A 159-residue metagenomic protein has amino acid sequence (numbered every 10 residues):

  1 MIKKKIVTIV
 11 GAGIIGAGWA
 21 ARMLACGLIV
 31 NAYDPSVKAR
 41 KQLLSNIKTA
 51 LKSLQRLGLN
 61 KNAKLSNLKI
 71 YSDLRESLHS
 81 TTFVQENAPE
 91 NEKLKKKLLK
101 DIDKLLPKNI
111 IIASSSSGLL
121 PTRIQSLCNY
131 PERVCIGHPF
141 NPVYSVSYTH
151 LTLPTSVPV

Functional and structural regions predicted by a protein language model:
M1-A50: NAD(P)+-binding Rossmann beta1-loop-alpha1 motif at the extreme N-terminus of oxidoreductases
I2-K5, S66, S72, H79 (+1 more regions): Structured loop/turn residues at beta-strand edges in well-structured enzyme cores
C26-L28, P142-Y148: Acidic/polar active-site rim loop that often engages polyanionic ligands
I29-T81, N91-K93: Conserved N-terminal Rossmann-fold NAD(P) cofactor-binding segment
K48-A50, N129-E132, L151: Short, hinge-like loop/turn segments at secondary-structure boundaries
F83, A88-S145: Rossmann-like NAD(P)(H) cofactor-binding subdomain of soluble oxidoreductases
T149-T155: Conserved small/polar residues in nucleotide/adenosyl-binding loops
V157-V159: Acidic, Ala/Val/Gly-enriched low-complexity intrinsically disordered segments
